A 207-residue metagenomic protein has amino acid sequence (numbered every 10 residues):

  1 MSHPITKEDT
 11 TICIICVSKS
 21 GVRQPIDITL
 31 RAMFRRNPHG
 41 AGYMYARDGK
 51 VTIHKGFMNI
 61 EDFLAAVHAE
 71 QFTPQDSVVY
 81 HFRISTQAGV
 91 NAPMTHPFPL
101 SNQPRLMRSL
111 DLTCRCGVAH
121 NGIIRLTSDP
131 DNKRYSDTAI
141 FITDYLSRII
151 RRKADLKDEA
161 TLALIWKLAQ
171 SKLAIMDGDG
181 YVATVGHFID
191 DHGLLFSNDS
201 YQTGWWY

Functional and structural regions predicted by a protein language model:
M1-H68, V78, F188-Y207: Extreme N-terminus nucleophile/cap motif
I12-C16, G40-R47, V78-Y80, H96-P99 (+2 more regions): Short beta-strand scaffold segments in enzyme catalytic cores
I53, A88-V90, R108, T127-D129 (+1 more regions): Short helix/loop capping segments that flank catalytic or ligand/cofactor-binding pockets
F57-Y80, H96-P99, R125, A139: Conserved loop->alpha-helix
V78-G89: Regulatory sensory and allosteric helical modules in signal-transduction proteins and certain transcription factors
A88-R115: Acidic loop->beta-strand submotif enriched in PP2C/PPM serine/threonine phosphatases
C114-D129: Conserved beta-strand-loop-short alpha-helix elements that form and flank the Mn2+/Mg2+-coordinating active site
R125-I189: Short histidine
